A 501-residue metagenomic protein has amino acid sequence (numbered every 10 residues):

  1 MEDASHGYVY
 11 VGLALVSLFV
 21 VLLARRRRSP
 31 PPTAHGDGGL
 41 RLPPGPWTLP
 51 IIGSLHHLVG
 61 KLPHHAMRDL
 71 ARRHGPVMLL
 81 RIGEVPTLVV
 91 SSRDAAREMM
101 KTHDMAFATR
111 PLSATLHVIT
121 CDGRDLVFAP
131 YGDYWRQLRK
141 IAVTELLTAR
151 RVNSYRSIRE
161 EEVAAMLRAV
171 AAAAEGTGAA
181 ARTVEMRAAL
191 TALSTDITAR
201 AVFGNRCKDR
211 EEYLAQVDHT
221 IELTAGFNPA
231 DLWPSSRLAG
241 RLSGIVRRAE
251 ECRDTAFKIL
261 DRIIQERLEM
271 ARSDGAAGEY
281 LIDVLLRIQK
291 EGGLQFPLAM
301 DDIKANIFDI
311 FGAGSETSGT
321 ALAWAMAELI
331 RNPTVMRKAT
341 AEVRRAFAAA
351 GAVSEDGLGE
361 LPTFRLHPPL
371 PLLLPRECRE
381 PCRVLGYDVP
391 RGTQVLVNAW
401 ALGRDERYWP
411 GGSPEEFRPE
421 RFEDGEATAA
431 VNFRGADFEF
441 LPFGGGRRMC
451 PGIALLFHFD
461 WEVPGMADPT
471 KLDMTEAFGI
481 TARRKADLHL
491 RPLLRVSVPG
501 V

Functional and structural regions predicted by a protein language model:
M1-T33, D196: Terminal signal-anchor or tail-anchor transmembrane helices that tether membrane-associated enzymes to cellular
E2-S17, P43, V163, L190 (+3 more regions): Cytochrome P450 proximal C-terminal region
H35-L58, P63-S154, I158, L190-I197 (+1 more regions): Cytochrome P450 substrate-recognition site 1
D37-W47, I51, R156-E160, Y213-I221 (+7 more regions): Cytochrome P450 I-helix active-site segment
G39-P43, H57-G60, F128-Y131, L147-R156 (+10 more regions): Conserved, non-catalytic sequence blocks in retroelement Pol enzymes and Pol-derived host proteins
K61-D69, G293-A305, L402-P451, W461 (+1 more regions): Cytochrome P450 heme-binding Cys-pocket and its upstream "meander" loop
V89-M99, A106-A108, G204-Y213, S315-A341 (+2 more regions): Classical protein tyrosine phosphatase
P111-I119, W135, N153-L322, K338 (+2 more regions): Cytochrome P450 heme-thiolate monooxygenase catalytic core
